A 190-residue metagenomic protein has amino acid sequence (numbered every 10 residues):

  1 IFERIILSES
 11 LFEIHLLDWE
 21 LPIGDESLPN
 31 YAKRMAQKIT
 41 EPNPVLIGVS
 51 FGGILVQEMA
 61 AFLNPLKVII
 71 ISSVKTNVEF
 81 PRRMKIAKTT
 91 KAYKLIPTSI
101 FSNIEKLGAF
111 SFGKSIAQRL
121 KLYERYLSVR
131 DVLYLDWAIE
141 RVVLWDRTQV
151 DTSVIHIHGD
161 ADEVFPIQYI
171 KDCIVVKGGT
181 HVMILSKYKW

Functional and structural regions predicted by a protein language model:
I1-I5: The serine-hydrolase catalytic nucleophile loop
I6, F12-V45: Active-site loop/oxyanion-hole signature of alpha/beta-hydrolase fold enzymes
D25-E26, G179-W190: Catalytic histidine-centered segment of alpha/beta-hydrolase-like enzymes
I47-V56: Gly/Ala-rich beta-loop-alpha elbow adjacent to hydrolase catalytic centers
M59-L63: Aromatic pocket-lining residues of Rossmann-like dinucleotide-binding sites
N64-T98: Flexible "cap/lid" loop of the alpha/beta hydrolase fold
I100-D146: Conserved alpha/beta-hydrolase catalytic His-Asp/Glu region
H156-H158, D162: Short beta-strand/loop motif that positions the catalytic acidic residue of the alpha/beta-hydrolase fold
